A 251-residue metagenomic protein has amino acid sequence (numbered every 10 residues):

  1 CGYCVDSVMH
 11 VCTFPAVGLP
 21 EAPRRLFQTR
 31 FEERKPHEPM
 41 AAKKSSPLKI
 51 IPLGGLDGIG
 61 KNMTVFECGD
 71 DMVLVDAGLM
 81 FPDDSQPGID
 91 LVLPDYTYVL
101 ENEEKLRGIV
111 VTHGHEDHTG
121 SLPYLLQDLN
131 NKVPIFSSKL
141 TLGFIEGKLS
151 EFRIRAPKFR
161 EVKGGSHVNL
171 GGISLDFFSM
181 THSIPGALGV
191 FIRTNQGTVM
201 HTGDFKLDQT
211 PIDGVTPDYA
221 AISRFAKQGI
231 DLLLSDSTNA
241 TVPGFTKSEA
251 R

Functional and structural regions predicted by a protein language model:
C1-D6, G18, S179: Short intrinsically disordered, low-complexity coil segments enriched in acidic
G2-T13, E38: Short hydrophobic alpha-helical segments enriched in small aliphatic residues
S7-H10, P23, F27: N-terminal leader/targeting signatures
A16-P23: Short Gly/Ser/Thr- and charged-rich N-terminal loops/segments that act as flexible capping/hinge elements
F27-R34, A41-V110, H115-R251: His/Asp/Glu-rich metal-coordinating catalytic cores of metallo-dependent phosphodiesterases/hydrolases acting on
